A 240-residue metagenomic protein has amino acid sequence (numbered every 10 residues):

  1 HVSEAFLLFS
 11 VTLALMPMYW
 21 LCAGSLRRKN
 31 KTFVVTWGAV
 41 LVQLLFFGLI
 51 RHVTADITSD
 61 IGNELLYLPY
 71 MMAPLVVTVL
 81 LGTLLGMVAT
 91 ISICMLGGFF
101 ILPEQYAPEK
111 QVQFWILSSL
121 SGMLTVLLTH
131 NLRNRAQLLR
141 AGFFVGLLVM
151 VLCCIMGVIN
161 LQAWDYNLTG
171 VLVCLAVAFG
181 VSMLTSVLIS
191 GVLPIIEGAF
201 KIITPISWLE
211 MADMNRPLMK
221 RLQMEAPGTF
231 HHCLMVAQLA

Functional and structural regions predicted by a protein language model:
H1, H52, H130, H231-H232: Histidine (H) residue identity feature
V2, L26, N30-V34, I61 (+10 more regions): Structural motif marking the loop-to-transmembrane transition
V2-E104: Core alpha-helical transmembrane segments of integral membrane proteins
V11, V35, A39-Q43, F47 (+16 more regions): Alpha-helical transmembrane segments in multi-pass membrane proteins
P17, H52, D56-D60, L66-Y70 (+9 more regions): Amphipathic, alpha-helical segments enriched in basic
I50-T58, M95-Q113, V126-A136, V151-V177: Transmembrane helix-loop junctions at the membrane interface of multipass transporters and ion channels
T90-I93, L139-M156, N160, Y166-A240: Acidic/His-rich, divalent-metal-binding segments that scaffold phosphate/diphosphate chemistry
